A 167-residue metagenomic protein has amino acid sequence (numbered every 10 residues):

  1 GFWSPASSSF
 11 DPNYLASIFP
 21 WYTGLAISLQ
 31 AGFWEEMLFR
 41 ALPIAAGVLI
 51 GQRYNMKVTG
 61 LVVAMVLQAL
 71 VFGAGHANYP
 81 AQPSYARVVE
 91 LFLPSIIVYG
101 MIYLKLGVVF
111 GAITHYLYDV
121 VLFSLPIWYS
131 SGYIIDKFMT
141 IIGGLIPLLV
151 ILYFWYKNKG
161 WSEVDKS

Functional and structural regions predicted by a protein language model:
G1-D11, L117: Membrane-helix interface motif
G1-P5, S17, L25: Aromatic-rich transmembrane-lumenal/periplasmic boundary elements in polytopic membrane proteins
S8-W21: Extracytosolic (periplasmic/ER-lumenal) interhelical loops and adjacent juxtamembrane/interface segments of multi-pass
I18-D165: Transmembrane helix-loop-helix hairpins at the membrane interface of multi-pass integral membrane proteins
